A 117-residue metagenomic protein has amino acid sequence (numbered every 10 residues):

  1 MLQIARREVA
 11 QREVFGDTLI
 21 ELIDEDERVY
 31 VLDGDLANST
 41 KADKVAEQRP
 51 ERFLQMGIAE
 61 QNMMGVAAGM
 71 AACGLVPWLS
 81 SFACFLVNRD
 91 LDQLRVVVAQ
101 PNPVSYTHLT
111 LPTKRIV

Functional and structural regions predicted by a protein language model:
M1-K44: Conserved acidic/glycine
Q3-A5, D26-R28, P50-F53, W78-S80 (+1 more regions): A short, structure-level motif marking secondary-structure boundaries and short turns
G34-L36, I58, S81-F82, L109: Fold-independent oxyanion-binding glycine-rich loops and adjacent beta-strand/coil segments at enzyme active sites
K41-V104: Thiamine diphosphate
H108, T113-V117: Single conserved hydrophobic/aromatic residue that forms the stacking wall/gate of nucleotide- or nucleobase-binding
